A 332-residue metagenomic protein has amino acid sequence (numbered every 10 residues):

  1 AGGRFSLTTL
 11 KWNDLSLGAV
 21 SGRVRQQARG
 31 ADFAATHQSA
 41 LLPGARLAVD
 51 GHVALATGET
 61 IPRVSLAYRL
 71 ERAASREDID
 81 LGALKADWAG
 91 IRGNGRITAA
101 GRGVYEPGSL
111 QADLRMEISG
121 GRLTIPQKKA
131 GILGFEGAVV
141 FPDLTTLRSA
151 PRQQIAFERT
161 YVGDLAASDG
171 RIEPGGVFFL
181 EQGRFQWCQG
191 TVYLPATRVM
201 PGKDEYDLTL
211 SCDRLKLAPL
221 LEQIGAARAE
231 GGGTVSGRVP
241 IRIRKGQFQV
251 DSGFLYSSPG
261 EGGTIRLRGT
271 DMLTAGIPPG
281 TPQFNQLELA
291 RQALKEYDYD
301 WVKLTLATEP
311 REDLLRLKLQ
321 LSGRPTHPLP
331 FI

Functional and structural regions predicted by a protein language model:
A1-A100, G108-S109, S119-R228, G263-I332: Interface amphipathic segments
T234-S236: Short, solvent-exposed loop/turn segments enriched in Ser/Thr/Gly
Q247-Q249: A short beta-turn/strand-edge loop motif at beta-sheet boundaries
S257-G263: Short edge-strand/loop segments of extracellular domains
